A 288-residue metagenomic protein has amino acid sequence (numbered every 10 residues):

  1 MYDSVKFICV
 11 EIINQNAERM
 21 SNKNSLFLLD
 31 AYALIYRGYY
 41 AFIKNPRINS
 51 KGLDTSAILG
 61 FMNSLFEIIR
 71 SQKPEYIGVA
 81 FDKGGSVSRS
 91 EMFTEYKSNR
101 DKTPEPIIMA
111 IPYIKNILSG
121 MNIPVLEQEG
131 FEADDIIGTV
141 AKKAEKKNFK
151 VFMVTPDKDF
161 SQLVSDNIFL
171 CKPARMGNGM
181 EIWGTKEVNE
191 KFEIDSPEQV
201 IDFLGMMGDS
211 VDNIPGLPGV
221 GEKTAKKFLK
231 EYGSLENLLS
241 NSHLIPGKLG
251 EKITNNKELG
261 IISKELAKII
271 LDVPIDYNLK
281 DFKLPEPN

Functional and structural regions predicted by a protein language model:
S21-K23, P74-G78, I123, K146 (+2 more regions): Non-catalytic nucleic-acid-binding/docking modules located in mid-to-C-terminal regions of nucleic-acid enzymes
S21-V154, K158-I182, G260-E286: Noncatalytic, basic helical substrate-engagement surface that gates or grips nucleic-acid strands
